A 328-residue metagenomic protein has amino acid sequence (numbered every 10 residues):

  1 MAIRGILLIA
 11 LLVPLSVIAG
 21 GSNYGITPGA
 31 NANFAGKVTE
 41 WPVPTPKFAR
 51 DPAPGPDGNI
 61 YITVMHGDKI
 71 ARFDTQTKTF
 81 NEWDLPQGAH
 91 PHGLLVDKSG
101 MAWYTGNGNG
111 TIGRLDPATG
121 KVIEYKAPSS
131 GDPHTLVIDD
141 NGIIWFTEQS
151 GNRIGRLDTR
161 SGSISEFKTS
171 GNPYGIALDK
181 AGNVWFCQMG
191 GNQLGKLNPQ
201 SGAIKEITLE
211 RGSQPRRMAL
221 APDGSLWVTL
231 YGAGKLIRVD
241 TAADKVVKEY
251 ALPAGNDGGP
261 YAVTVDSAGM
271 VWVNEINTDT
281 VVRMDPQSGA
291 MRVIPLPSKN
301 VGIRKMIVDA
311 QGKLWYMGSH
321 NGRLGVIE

Functional and structural regions predicted by a protein language model:
I6-S16: Bacterial N-terminal signal peptides
T27-K47: A short helix->beta-strand "capping" segment at the edge of beta-propeller domains
T39-P42, T79-D84, K121-K126, S163-K168 (+3 more regions): A short beta-strand motif characteristic of beta-propeller blades
P44-D57, Q87-S99, P128-N141, S170-A181 (+6 more regions): Beta-rich, blade/repeat-based domains predominating in secreted/periplasmic proteins but also intracellular
I60-H66, A102-N109, I144-S150, V184-G190 (+3 more regions): Conserved beta-strand positions in repeat-built beta-propeller and related beta-rich domains
K69-R72, T111-R114, R153-R156, Q193-K196 (+3 more regions): A short loop-to-beta-strand structural motif that recurs across blades of beta-propeller domains
D74-K78, D116-G120, D158-G162, N198-G202 (+3 more regions): Short loop/turn segments that connect beta-strands within beta-propeller blades
V301-E328: Blade-level signature of beta-propeller repeat domains, shared across WD40, Kelch, NHL, RCC1 and BNR/Asp-box propellers
